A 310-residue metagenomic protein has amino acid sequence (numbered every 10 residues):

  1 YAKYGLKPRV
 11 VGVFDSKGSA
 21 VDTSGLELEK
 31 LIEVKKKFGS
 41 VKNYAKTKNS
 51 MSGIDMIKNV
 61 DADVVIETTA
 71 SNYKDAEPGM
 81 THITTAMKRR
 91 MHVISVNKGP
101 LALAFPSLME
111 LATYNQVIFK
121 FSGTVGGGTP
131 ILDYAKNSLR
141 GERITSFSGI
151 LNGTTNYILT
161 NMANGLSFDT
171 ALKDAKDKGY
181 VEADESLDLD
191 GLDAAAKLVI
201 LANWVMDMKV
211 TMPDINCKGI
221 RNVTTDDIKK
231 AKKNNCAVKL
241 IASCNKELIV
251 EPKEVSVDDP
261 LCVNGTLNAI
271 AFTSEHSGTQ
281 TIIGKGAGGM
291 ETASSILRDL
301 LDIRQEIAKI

Functional and structural regions predicted by a protein language model:
Y1-K88: N-terminal glycine-/serine-/threonine-rich beta1-alpha1-beta2 phosphate-ribose binding loop of Rossmann-like
P8, L26, V60, T81 (+10 more regions): Conserved active-site and cofactor/substrate-binding residues in soluble primary-metabolism enzymes
V13, V64-E67, I94-V96, F119-G123 (+2 more regions): General beta-strand structural signal in soluble alpha/beta enzymes
A70-R89, V96-K136: Rossmann-fold NAD(P)-binding glycine/threonine-rich loop
T113-V181, L192-D193: Rossmann-like NAD(P)H-binding beta-loop-alpha module
N161, L172-A269: Substrate-binding/catalytic subdomain of NAD(P)-dependent oxidoreductase enzymes
D259-I310: ATP-dependent carboxylate/acyl-activation modules
